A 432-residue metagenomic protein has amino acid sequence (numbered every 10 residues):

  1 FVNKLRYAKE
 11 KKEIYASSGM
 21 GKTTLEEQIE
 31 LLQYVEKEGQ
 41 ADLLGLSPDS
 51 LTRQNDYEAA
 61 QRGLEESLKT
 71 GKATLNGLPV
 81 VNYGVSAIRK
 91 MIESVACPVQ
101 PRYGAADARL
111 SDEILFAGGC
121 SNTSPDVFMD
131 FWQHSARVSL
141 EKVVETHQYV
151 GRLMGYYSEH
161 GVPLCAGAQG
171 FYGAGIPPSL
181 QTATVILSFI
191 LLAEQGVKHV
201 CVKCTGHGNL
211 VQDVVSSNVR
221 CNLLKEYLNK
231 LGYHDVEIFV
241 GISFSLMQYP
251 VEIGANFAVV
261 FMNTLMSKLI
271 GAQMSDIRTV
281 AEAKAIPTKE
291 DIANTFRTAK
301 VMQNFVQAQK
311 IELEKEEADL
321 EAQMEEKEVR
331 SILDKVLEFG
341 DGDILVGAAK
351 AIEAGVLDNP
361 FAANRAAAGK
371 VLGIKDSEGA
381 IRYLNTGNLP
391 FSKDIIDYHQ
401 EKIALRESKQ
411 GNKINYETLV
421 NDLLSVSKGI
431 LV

Functional and structural regions predicted by a protein language model:
F1-E58, S94-A96, A272-V432: Acidic, glycine-enriched catalytic cores built around paired aspartates
F1-V185, F189, A193-E194, H199-T205 (+2 more regions): Catalytic alpha/beta active-site cores
Q28, G77, V81-V85, A108 (+13 more regions): Generic structural signal for well-ordered, non-membrane alpha-helical segments in soluble metabolic enzymes
Y57, D112, F128, A136 (+6 more regions): A generic "cationic amphipathic patch" detector
A73-G77, L153, Y157, L228-H234 (+1 more regions): Short, basic, helix/turn surface patches
G84, I88, L231-I253, I311-E338: Electropositive, surface-exposed helix/loop patches at the edges of structured domains that serve as adaptable
L115, C120, F189, N263-S267 (+4 more regions): Small-side-chain structural scaffolding
E141, S158-A293: Long alpha-helical, hydrophobic tracts
